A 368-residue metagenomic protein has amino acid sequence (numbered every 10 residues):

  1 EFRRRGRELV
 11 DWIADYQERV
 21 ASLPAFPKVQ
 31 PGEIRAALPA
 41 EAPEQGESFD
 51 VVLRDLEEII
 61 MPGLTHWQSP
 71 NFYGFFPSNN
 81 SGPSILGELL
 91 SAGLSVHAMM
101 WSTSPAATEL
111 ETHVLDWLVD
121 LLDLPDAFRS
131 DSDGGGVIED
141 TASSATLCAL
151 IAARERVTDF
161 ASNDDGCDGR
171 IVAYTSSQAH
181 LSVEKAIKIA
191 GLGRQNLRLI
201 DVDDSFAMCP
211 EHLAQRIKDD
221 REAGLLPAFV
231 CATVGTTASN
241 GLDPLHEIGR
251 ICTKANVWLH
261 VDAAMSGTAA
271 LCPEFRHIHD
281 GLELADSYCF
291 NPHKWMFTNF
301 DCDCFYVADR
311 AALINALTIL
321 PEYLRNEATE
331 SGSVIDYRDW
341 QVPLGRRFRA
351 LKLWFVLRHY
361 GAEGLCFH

Functional and structural regions predicted by a protein language model:
E1-D133: N-terminal entrance/gating region of PLP-dependent enzymes' catalytic architecture
A40, A98-S102, S132-D140, F290-P292 (+1 more regions): A short glycine/serine-rich beta->alpha loop
G82, A106-A107, I138-A145, T175 (+3 more regions): Secondary-structure capping and boundary motifs in well-ordered enzyme cores
L90, E111, L115-L118, T146-A153 (+3 more regions): Buried hydrophobic packing segments
L94-S102, F128-V137, D168-I171, Q195-V202 (+2 more regions): Glycine- and acidic
L118-I151, R198-D201: Short loop-beta-helix segment that forms the pyridoxal 5′-phosphate
A145-A312: Conserved PLP-enzyme active-site core in the AAT-like
A255, G281-H368: Active-site C-terminal subdomain of aminotransferase-like
